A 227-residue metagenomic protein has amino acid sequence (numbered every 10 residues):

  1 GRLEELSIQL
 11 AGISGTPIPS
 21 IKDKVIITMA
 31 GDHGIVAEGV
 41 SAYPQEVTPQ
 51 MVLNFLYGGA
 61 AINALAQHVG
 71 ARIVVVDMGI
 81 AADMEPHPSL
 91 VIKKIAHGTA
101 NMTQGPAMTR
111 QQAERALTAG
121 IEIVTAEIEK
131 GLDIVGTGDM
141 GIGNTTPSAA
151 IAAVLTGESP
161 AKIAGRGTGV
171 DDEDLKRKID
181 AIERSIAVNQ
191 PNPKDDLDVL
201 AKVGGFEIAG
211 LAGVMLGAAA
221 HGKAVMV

Functional and structural regions predicted by a protein language model:
G1-M226: N-terminal loops that bind phosphate or other acidic moieties and the adjacent beta-alpha structural core
